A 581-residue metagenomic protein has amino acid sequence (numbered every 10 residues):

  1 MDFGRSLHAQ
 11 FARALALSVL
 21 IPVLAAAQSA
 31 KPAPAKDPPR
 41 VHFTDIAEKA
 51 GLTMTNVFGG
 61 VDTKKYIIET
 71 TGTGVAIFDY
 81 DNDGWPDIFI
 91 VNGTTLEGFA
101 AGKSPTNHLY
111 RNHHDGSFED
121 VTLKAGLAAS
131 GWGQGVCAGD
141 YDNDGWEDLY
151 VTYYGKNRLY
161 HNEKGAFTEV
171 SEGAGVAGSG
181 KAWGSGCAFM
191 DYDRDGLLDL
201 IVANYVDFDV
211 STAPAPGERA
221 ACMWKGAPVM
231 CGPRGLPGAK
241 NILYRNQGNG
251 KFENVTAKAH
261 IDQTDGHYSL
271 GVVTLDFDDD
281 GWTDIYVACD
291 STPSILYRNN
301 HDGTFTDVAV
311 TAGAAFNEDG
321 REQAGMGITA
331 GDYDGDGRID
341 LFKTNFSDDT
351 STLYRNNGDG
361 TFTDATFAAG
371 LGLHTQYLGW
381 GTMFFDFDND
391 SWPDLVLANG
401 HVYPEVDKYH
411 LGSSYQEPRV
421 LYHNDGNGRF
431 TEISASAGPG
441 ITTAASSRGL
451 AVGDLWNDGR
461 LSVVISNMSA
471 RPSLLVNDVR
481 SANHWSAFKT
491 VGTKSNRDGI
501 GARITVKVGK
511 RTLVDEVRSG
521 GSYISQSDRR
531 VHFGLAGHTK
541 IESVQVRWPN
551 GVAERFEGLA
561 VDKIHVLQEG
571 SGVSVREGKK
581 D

Functional and structural regions predicted by a protein language model:
A12-A25: Bacterial N-terminal signal peptides
Q28-H42, A50, G60, K65 (+2 more regions): Gly/Ser/Thr/Pro-enriched helix-cap/hinge segments flanking short amphipathic alpha-helices
F43-D45, S117-L127, G165-A177, G250-D262 (+3 more regions): Blade-edge beta-strand/turn elements of extracellular beta-propeller and related beta-sheet repeat scaffolds
L52-G74, A125-C137, G175-A188, L236-P237 (+7 more regions): Repeat-based blade/solenoid architectures
G72-N82, R111, W132-E147, H161 (+10 more regions): Beta-propeller blade termini
W85-N92, D144-Y153, L200-N204, D280 (+6 more regions): Hydrophobic beta-strand segments that make up the repeating blades of beta-propeller and related beta-repeat
V91-P105, N204-L236, L397-Y415: Short, conserved, GDST-rich strand-edge loop motifs in beta-rich repeat architectures
N107-N112, K240-Q247, R298, Y354-R355 (+1 more regions): Beta-propeller blade signature
